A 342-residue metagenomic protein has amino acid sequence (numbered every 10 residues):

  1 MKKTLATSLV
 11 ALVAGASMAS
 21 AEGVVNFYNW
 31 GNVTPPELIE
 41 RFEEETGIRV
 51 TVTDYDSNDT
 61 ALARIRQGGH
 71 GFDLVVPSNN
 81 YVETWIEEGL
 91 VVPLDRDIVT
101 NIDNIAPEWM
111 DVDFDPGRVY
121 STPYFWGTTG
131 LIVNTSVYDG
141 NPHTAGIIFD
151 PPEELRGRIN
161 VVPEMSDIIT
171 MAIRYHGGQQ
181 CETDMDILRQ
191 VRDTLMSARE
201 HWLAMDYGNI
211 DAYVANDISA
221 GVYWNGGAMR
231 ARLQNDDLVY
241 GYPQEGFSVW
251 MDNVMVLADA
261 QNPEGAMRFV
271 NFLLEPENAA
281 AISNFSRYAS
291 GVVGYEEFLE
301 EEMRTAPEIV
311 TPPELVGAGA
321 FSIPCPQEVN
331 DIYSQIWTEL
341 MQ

Functional and structural regions predicted by a protein language model:
E22-T84: Early extracytoplasmic/lumenal segment of secretory-pathway proteins
G71, V76-D217: Extracytoplasmic ligand-binding site segments that recognize negatively charged/polar headgroups
Y81-T84, V214, A220-D237: A ligand-binding cleft/hinge motif common to bilobed small-molecule-binding domains
I86-P93, D115-V119, R230-Y242, P307: Ligand-binding "clamshell"
N104, L188-M196, Q234-A258: Periplasmic-binding protein-like
I132-V137, R174-Y175, M251-G265, A281-N284: A bilobed periplasmic-binding-protein/Venus flytrap-type ligand-binding module shared by bacterial periplasmic
L257-G317: Mature extracytoplasmic/periplasmic domains
E314-Q342: Conserved C-terminal helix/tail region of periplasmic/extracytoplasmic solute-binding proteins
